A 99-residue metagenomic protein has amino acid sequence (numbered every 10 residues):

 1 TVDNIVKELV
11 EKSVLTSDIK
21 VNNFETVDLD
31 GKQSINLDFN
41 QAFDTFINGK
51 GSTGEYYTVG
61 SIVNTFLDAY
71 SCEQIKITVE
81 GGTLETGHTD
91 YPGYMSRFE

Functional and structural regions predicted by a protein language model:
T1-E99: Bimodal "functional hotspot" detector
